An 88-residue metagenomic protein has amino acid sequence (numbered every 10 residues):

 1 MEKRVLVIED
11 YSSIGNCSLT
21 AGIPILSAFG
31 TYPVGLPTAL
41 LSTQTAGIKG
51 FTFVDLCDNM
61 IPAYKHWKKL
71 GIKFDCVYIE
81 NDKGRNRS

Functional and structural regions predicted by a protein language model:
E2-S88: Ribokinase/PfkB-type carbohydrate-kinase core domain
